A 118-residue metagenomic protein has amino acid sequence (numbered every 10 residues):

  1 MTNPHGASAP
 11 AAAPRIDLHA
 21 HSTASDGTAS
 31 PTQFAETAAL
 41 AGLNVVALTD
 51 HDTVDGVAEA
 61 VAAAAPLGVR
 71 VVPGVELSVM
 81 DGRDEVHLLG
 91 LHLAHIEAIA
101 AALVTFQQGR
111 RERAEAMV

Functional and structural regions predicted by a protein language model:
M1-D84: An N-terminally biased module of ancient metal coordination in phosphate/nucleic-acid-related enzymes
A13-R15, V104-Q107: A general, composition-driven signal for non-globular sequence regions
M80-T105: Active-site gating loops and adjacent loop-to-helix segments of metal-dependent hydrolytic enzymes
E115-V118: Extended, charge-rich helix/loop segments that form flexible, surface "patches" used to engage negatively charged
